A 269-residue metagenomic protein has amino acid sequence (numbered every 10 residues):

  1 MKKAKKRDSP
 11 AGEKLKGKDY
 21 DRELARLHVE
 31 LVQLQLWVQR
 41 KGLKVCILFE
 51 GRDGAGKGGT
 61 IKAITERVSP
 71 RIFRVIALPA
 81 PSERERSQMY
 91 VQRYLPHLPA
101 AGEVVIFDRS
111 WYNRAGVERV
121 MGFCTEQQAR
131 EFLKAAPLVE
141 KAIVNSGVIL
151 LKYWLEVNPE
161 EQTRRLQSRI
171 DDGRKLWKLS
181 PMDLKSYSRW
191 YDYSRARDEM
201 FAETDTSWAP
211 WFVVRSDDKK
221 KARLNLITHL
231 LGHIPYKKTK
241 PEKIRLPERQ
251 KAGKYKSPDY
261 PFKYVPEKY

Functional and structural regions predicted by a protein language model:
M1-Y269: Glycine-rich phosphate-binding loop of ATP-dependent small-molecule kinases
